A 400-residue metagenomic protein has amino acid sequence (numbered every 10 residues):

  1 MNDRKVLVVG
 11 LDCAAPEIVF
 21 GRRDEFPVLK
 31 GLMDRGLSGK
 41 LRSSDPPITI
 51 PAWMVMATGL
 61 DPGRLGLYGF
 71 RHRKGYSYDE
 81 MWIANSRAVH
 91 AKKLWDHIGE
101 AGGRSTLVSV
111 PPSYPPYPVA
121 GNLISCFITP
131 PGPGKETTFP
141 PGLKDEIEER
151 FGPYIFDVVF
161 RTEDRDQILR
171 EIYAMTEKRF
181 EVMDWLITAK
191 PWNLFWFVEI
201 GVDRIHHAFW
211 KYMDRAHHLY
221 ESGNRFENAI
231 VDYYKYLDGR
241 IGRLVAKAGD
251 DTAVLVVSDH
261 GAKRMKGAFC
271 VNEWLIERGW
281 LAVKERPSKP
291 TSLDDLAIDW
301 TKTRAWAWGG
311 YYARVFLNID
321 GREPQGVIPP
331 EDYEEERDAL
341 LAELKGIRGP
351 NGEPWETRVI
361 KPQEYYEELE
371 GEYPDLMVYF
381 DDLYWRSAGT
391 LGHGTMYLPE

Functional and structural regions predicted by a protein language model:
N2, L11, R35, K40 (+8 more regions): Secreted, luminal/periplasmic, and some membrane-associated catalytic domains that remodel anionic oxygen-ester
D3, P16-P191, I200-H207: Active-site-proximal alpha/beta segments of enzymes that process anionic O-linked groups
K5-L7, W192-W196, A253: Residue-level preference for the first positions of well-ordered beta-strands
L7-V9, T106-V108, L255: Conserved beta-strand elements of the Class I
D24-V28, M213-R215, N272-W274, G394-M396: Glycine-rich, phosphate-binding/catalytic loops in enzymes
L94, M175-L186, Y233-L244, E336 (+1 more regions): Alpha-helical packing segments of well-folded alpha/beta enzyme cores
P111, A388-E400: Short, surface-exposed loop/helix-turn segments at secondary-structure junctions that function as lids/hinges flanking
P116, E181-G239, D320-E331: Active-site His/acidic residue clusters
